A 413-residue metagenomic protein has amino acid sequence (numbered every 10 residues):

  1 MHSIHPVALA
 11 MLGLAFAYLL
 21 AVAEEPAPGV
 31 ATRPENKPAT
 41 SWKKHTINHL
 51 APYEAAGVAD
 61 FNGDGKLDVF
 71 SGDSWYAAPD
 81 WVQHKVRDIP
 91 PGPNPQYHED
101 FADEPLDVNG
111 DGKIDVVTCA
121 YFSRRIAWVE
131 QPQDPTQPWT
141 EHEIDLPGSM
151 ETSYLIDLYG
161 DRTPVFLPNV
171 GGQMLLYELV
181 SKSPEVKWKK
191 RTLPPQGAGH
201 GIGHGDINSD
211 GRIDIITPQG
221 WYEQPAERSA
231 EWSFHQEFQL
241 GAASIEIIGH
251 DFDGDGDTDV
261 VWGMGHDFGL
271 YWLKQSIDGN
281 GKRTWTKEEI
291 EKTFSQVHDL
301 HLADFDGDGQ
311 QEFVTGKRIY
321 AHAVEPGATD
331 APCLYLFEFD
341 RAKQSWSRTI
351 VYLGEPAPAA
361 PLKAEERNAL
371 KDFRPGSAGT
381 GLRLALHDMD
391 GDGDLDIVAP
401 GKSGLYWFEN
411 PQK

Functional and structural regions predicted by a protein language model:
M1-I4: N-terminal secretory signal peptides that target proteins for export/translocation
A8-A21: Bacterial N-terminal signal peptides
V22-K413: Beta-propeller-forming repeat regions
